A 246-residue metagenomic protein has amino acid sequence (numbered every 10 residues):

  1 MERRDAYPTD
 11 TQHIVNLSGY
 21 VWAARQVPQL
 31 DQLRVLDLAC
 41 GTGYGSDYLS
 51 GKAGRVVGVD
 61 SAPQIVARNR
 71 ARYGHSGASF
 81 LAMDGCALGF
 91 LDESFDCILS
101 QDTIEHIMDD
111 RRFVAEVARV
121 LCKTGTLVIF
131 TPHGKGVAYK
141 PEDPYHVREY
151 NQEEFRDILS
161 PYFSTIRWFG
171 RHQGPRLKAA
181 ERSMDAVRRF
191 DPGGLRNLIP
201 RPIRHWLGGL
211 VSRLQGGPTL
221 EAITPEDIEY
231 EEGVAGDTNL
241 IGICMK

Functional and structural regions predicted by a protein language model:
M1-L91, C97, Q101, R111-V114 (+5 more regions): Conserved N-terminal segment of class I S-adenosyl-L-methionine
I65, K135-V137, P175-R176: Feature marks short, surface-exposed loop/turn motifs that line or immediately flank catalytic pockets and channel
Q101-I104, F130: Residues lining the SAM
H106, D110: Di-metal (Zn2+ and/or Mg2+/Mn2+) metal-binding site signature of metallo-dependent hydrolases with the MBL/beta-CASP
R111-K123: A short glycine-rich, Lys/Arg-flanked "PGG" loop and its adjoining helix->strand segment in the class I
V128-R148, Q152-D157: Short, glycine-/aromatic-enriched active-site segment of Class I SAM-dependent methyltransferases
P161-D185: Substrate-binding/catalytic lobe of Class I Rossmann-like enzymes that use SAM or dcSAM, i.e., the mid-to-C-terminal
A179-L220: C-terminal helical/coil "lid" or tail adjacent to the Rossmann-like core of SAM-dependent
